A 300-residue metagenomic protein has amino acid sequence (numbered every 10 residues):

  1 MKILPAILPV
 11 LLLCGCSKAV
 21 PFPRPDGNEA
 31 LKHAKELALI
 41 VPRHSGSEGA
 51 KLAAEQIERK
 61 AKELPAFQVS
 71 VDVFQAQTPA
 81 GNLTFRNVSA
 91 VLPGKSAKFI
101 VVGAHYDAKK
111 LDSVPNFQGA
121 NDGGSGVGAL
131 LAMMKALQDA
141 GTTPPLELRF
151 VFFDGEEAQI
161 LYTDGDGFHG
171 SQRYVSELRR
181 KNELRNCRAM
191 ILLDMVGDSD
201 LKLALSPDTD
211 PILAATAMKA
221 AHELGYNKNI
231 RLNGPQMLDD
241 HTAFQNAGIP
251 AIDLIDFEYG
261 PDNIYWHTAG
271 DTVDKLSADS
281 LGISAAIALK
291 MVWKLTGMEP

Functional and structural regions predicted by a protein language model:
K2-P9: Sec-dependent signal peptide recognition, specifically the positively charged N-region followed immediately by
L13-G15: C-terminal motif of bacterial Sec signal peptides marking the signal peptidase cleavage site
V20-R24, A38-K51, Q75-P79, V114-G124 (+5 more regions): Second-shell loop/turn segments in exported
D26-E36, I40, G49, A53-K60 (+8 more regions): Stable alpha-helical elements in mature extracytoplasmic
K32-K95: A non-catalytic alpha/beta surface segment that caps or lines the substrate-entry region of metallo-dependent hydrolase
G49, V71, Q75, N82 (+2 more regions): Active-site-adjacent substrate-binding region of metalloamidase/peptidase-like peptide-processing proteins
S89, F99-G103, R149-F152, R188-D194 (+1 more regions): Structural recognition of the beta-strand scaffold that forms the well-ordered cores of secreted hydrolase catalytic
F117-K219, L224, K228, Q236 (+1 more regions): Acidic/histidine-rich catalytic neighborhood of metal-dependent amide-processing enzymes
